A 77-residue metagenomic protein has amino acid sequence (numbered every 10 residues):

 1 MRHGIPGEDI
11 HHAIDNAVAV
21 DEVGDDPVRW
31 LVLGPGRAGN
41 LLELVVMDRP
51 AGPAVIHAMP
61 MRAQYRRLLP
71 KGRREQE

Functional and structural regions predicted by a protein language model:
M1-E77: Ribonuclease/tRNase effector modules and their secretory precursors
